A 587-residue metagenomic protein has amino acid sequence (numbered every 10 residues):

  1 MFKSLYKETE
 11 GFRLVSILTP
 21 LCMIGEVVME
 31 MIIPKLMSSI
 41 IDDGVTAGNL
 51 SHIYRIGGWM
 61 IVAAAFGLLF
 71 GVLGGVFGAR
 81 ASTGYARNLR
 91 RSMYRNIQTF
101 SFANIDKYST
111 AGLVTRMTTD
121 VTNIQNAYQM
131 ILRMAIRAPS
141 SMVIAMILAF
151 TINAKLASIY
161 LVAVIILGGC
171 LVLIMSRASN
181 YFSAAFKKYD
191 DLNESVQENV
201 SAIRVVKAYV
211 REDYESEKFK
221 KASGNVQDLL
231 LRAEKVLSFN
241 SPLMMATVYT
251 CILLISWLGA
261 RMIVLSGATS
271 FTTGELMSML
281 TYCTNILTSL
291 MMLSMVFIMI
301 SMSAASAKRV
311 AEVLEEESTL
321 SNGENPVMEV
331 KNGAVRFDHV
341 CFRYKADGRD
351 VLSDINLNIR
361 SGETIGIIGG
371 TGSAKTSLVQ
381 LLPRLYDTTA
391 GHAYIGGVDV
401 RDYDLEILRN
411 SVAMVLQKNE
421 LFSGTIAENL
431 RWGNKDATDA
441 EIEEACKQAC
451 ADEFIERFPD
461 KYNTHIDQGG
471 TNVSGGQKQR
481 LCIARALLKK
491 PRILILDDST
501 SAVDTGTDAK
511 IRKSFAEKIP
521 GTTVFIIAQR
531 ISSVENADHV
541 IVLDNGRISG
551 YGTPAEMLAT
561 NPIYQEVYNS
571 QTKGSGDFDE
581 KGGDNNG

Functional and structural regions predicted by a protein language model:
M1-I33, M37, V45-W59, F66 (+15 more regions): Membrane-integrated ABC transporters
G11, V15-V28, S39, Q129-A185 (+1 more regions): Transmembrane helices of ABC transporter permease
G11-R13, T99-A103, T119-L132, I136 (+7 more regions): An intracellular "coupling" helix at the cytosolic face of ABC transporter transmembrane type-1 domains
F12, I41, V62, A81 (+19 more regions): Hydrophobic/aromatic residues within transmembrane alpha-helices of membrane transport systems, especially the TMDs
L21-C22, M29-D42, A63-T110, V114 (+12 more regions): Juxtamembrane helix-loop junctions of ABC transporter transmembrane domains
A47-G48, T83, R91-T115, T119-V121 (+5 more regions): Short intracellular "coupling" helices and adjacent cytoplasmic loop segments at the cytosolic face of multi-pass
N49-I53, I144, L148-V162, G169 (+2 more regions): Helix-loop-helix
M328-G587: ABC-type nucleotide-binding domain
